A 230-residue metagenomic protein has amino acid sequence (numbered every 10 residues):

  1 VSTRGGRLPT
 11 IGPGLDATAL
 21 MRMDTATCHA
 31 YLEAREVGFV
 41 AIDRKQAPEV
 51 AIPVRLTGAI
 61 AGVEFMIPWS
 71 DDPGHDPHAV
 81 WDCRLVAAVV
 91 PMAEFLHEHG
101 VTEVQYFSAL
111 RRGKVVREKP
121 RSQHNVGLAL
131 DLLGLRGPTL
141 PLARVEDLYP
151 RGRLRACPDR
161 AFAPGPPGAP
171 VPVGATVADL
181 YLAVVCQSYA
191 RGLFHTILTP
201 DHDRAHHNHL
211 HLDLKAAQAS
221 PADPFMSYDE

Functional and structural regions predicted by a protein language model:
V1-L20: ATP/Mg2+-dependent ligation/transfer catalytic cores
G6, P53-T57, V90-A93, R121 (+1 more regions): Catalytic cores and adjacent binding grooves of peptidoglycan-active enzymes
G14-Y106: Active-site acidic/histidine clusters and adjacent loop/turn architecture that either coordinate catalytic ions
K45, R111-R112, P200-H202: Short, solvent-exposed loop/turn elements at beta->coil junctions and helix N-caps that rim active or binding pockets
I60-G62, L110, Q218: Residues that cap or initiate secondary-structure elements
I67, S108-A109, R160-A161: Short, surface-exposed beta-strand segments enriched in small/polar/acidic residues
L85-V90, K114-V116, F194: A Trp-anchored, charged/polar loop motif used as the substrate-binding/catalytic surface of acyl/ester-handling
A93-G127: Active-site-adjacent substructure of cysteine-protease-like catalytic cores
